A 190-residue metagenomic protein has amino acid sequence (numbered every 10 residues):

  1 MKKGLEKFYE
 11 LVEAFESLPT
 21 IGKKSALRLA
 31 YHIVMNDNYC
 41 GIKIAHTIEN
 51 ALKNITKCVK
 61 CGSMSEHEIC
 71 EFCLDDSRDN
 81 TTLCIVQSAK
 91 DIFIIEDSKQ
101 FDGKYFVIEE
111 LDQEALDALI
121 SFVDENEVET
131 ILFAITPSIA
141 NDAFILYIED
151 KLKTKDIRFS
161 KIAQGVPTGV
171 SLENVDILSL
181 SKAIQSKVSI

Functional and structural regions predicted by a protein language model:
M1-P19: Extended, structured, electrostatic nucleic-acid-contact surfaces
K7-E13, N36-T56: Short Cys/His-rich Zn2+-coordinating modules
P19, N38, A51, S63 (+2 more regions): Conserved phosphate/pyrophosphate-binding and hydrolysis machinery centered on Walker-type P-loop NTPases, extending
A26, D75-S138: Extended interfacial segments that mediate partner engagement and assembly in macromolecular machines
I55, H67, T82: Residues immediately within or flanking Cys/His clusters that coordinate Zn2+ in small zinc-binding modules
C58-C61, C70-C73: Short cysteine-rich clusters marking metal-coordination/redox-active sites
I120-I190: Long C-terminal interaction/binding lobes of large macromolecular proteins
